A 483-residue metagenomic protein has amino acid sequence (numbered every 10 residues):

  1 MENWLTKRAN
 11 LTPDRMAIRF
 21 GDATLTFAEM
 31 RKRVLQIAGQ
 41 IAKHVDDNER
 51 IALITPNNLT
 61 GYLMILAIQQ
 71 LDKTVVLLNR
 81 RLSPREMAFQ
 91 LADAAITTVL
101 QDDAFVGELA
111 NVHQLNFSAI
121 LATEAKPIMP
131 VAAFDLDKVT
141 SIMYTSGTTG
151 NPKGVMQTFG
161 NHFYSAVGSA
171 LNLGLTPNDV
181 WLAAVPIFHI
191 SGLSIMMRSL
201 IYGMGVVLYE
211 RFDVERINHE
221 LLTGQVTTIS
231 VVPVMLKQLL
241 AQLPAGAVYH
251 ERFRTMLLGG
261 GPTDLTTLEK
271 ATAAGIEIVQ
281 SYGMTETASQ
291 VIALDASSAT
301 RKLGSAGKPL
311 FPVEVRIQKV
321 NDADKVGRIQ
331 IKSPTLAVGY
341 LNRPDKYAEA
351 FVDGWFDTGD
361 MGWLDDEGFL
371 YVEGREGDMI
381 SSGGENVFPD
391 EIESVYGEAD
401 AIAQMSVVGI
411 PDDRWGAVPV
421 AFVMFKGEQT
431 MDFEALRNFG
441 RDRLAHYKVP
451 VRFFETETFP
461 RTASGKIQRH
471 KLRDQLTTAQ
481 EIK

Functional and structural regions predicted by a protein language model:
W4-T26: AMP-dependent adenylate-forming
P13-D14, P127-Y144, N151, G174-V180: Conserved pre-ATP/AMP-binding loop-to-beta segment of ANL
A23, A38-L82: Conserved AMP-binding/adenylate-forming
T26-A28, T140-Y164: Conserved AMP-binding A3 loop
G61, G327, S333, V338-G339 (+4 more regions): AMP-binding/adenylate-forming catalytic core of the ANL superfamily
F163-V180, F188-T228, Q242: Conserved AMP-binding/adenylation subdomain of ANL enzymes
V226-V231, L240-R301, E314: Gly/Ser/Thr-rich phosphate-binding loop
I292, K308-P312, N321-A350, E385-V387: Conserved ATP/PPi-binding loop(s) of AMP-dependent carboxylate-activating enzymes
